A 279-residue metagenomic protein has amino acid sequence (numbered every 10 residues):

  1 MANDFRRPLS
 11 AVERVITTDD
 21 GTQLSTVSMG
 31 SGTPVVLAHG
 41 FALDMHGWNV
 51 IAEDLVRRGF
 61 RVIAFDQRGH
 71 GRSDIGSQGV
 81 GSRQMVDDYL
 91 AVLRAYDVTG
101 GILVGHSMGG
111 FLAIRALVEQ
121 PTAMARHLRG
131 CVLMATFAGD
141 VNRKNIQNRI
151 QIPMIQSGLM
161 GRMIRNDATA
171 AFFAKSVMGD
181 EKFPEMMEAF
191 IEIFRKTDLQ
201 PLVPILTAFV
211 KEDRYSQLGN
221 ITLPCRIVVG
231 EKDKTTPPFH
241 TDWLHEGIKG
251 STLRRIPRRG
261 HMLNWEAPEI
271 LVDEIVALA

Functional and structural regions predicted by a protein language model:
M1-V36, R57-F60, V98-T99, A125 (+3 more regions): Alpha/beta-hydrolase fold catalytic core
S25-D74: Conserved HGGG/HGGXW glycine-rich cap/lid loop of the alpha/beta-hydrolase fold
R57, Q67-V104, M108, A123-M124 (+1 more regions): Active-site loop/oxyanion-hole signature of alpha/beta-hydrolase fold enzymes
V118, T122-M160: Flexible "cap/lid" loop of the alpha/beta hydrolase fold
N142-N145, R162-G219: Conserved alpha/beta-hydrolase catalytic His-Asp/Glu region
I221, I227-V229, D233: Short beta-strand/loop motif that positions the catalytic acidic residue of the alpha/beta-hydrolase fold
K234-H240: Conserved alpha/beta-hydrolase "acid-adjacent" motif
R259-V272: Catalytic histidine-centered segment of alpha/beta-hydrolase-like enzymes
